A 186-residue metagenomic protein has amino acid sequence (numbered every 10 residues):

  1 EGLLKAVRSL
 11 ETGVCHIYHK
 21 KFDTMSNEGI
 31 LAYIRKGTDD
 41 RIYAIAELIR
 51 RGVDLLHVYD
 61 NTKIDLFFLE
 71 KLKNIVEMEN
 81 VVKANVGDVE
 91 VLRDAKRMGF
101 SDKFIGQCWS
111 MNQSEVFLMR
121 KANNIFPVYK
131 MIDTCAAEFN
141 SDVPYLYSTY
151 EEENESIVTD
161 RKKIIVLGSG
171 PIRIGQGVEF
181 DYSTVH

Functional and structural regions predicted by a protein language model:
E1-H186: ATP-dependent carboxylate/acyl-activation modules
